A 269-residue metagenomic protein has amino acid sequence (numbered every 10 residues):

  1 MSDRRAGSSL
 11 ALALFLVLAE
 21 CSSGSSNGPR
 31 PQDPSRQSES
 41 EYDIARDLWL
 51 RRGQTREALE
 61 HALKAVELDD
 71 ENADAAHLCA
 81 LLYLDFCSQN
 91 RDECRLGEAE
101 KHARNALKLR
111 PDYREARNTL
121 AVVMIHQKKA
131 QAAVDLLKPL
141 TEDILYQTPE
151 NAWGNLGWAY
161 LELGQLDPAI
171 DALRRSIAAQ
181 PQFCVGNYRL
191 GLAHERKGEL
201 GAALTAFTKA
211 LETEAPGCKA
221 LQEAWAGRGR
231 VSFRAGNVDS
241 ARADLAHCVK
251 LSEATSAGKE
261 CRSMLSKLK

Functional and structural regions predicted by a protein language model:
C21-D69, D74-L78, K269: N-terminal leader/linker segments that initiate helical-solenoid repeat arrays
R46-D47, L81, S88, V122 (+3 more regions): Residue-level recognition of tetratricopeptide repeat
W49-L50, L84, R91, I125 (+3 more regions): Position-specific recognition of the canonical hydrophobic site in helix A of tetratricopeptide repeat
R52-H61, Q89-N105, Q127-K138, L163-R175 (+2 more regions): Structural signature of tandem alpha-helical TPR/SEL1-like repeats, specifically the intra-repeat loop/turn
L68, L109, D143-L145, A179 (+2 more regions): Structural marker of alpha-solenoid helical repeat scaffolds
L78-C79, T119, N155, R189 (+3 more regions): Canonical tetratricopeptide repeat
